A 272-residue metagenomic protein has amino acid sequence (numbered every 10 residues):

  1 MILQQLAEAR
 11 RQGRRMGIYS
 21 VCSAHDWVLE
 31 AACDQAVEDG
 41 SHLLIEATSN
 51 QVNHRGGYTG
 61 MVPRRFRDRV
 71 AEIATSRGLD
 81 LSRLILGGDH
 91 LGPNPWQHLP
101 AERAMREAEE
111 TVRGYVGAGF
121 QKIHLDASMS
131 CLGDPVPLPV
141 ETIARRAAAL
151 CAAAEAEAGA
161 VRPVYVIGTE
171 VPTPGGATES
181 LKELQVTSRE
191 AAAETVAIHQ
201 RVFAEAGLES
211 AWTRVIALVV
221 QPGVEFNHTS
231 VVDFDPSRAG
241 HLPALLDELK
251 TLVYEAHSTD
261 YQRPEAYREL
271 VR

Functional and structural regions predicted by a protein language model:
M1-G78, S82, P95, N227: Alpha/beta catalytic barrel-like cores
R15-D26, G87-E107, E183-T187, V253-D260: Active-site mouth loops of central-metabolism enzymes
C22-D26, T48-V52, D89-P93, S128-L132 (+3 more regions): Active-site beta-loop-alpha junctions enriched in small/polar residues
A32, D89, D126, L270: Conserved, mostly hydrophobic/aromatic
G40, F120-K122, T251: A structural motif
G56, G60-L125: Well-ordered mid-protein domain cores that form the structural environment of catalytic cofactors
G56-T59, Q97-A101, D134-L138, E179 (+1 more regions): Short, solvent-exposed loop/turn segments at secondary-structure boundaries
R106-A118, L138-A160, V164-R272: Active-site capping/gating regions of soluble enzymes
